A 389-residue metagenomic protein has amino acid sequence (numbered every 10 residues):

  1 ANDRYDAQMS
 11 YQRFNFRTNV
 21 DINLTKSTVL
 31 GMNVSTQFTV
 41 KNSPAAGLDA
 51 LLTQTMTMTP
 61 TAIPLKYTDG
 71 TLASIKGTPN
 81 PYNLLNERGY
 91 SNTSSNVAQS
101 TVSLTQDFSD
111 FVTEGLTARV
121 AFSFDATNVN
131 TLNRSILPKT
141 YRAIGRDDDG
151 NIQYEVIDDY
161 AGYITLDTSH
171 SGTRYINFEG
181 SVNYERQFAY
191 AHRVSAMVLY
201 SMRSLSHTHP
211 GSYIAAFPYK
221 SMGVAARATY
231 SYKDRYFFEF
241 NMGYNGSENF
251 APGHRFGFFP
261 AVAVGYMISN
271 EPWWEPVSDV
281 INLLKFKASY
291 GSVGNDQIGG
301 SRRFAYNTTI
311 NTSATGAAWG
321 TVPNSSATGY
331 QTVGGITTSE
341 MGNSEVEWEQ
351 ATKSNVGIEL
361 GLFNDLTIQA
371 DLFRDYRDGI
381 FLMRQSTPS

Functional and structural regions predicted by a protein language model:
A1-S10: Surface-exposed beta-strand-turn/loop segments characteristic of Gram-negative outer-membrane beta-barrels
S10-F14, F256-F259: Short, conserved loop/turn and helix-capping segments at secondary-structure boundaries that abut family-defining
N19-F38, N42-L48, T53-T57, A73-S135 (+1 more regions): Extracellular/periplasmic, surface-exposed regions of secreted and cell-surface proteins
A62: Conserved functional hotspot residues at active sites or interaction interfaces
Y67-D69: Amphipathic helix-loop-helix modules that constitute alpha-helical solenoid scaffolds
T140: Active-site-proximal polar cores
